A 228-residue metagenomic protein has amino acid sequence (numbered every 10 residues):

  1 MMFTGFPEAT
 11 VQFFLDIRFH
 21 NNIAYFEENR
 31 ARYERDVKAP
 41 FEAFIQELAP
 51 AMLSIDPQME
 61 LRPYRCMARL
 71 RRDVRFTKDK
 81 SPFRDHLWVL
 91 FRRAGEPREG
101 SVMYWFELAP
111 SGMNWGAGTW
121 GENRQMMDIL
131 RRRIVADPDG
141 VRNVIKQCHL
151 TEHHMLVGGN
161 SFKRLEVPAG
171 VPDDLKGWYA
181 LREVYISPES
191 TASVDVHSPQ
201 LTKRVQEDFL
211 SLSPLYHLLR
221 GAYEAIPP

Functional and structural regions predicted by a protein language model:
M1-E27, Y185-I186, D195-P199, A222-P227: Short, charged, low-complexity amphipathic alpha-helix
L15-L70: Active-site acidic/histidine clusters and adjacent loop/turn architecture that either coordinate catalytic ions
E42, Q46, D139, Q206 (+1 more regions): Generic structural signal for well-ordered, non-transmembrane alpha-helical segments in soluble/cytosolic regions
P57, P63, R69-R93, E99 (+1 more regions): Soluble extramembrane domains of integral membrane proteins
L70, W88, P168-K176: Aromatic/basic-lined ligand-recognition segments that form π-stacking hydrophobic pockets flanked by Lys/Arg to engage
R75-V135: Aromatic- and glycine-enriched beta-alpha-beta binding-site module
P110-A169: Compact, glycine/acidic-enriched structural inserts
P188-P228: C-terminal edge-of-domain segments
